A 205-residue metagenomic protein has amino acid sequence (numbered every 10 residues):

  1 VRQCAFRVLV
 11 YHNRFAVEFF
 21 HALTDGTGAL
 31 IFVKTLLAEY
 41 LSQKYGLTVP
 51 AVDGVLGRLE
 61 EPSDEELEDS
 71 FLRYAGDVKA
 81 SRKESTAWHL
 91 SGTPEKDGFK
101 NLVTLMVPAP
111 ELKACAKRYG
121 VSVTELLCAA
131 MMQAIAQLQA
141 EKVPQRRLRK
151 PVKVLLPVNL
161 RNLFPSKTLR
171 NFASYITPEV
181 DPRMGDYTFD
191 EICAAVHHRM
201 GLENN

Functional and structural regions predicted by a protein language model:
V1-A16, L30: Well-ordered mid-protein domain cores that form the structural environment of catalytic cofactors
V1-F6, T104, K113, Q137-N205: Acyl-thioester-dependent acyl-group transfer interface
Y11, F20, P157-N159: Structured loops at beta-to-helix junctions and adjacent beta-edge loops in soluble globular domains
Y11, L23, T27-I31, T35-A114: Non-catalytic, low-complexity flexible loops and terminal extensions
N13-F15, F99-N101, S174-I176: Short amphipathic alpha-helical segments
V17-K34, L102-R147: Acyl activation and transfer enzymes in specialized metabolism, enriched for ANL adenylate-forming modules
A29-L30, L37-A38, Q43-Y45, V52 (+4 more regions): Alpha-helix boundary/interfacial micro-motifs
L36-L47, M131-K142, M200, N204: A generic secondary-structure signal for well-formed alpha-helical elements
